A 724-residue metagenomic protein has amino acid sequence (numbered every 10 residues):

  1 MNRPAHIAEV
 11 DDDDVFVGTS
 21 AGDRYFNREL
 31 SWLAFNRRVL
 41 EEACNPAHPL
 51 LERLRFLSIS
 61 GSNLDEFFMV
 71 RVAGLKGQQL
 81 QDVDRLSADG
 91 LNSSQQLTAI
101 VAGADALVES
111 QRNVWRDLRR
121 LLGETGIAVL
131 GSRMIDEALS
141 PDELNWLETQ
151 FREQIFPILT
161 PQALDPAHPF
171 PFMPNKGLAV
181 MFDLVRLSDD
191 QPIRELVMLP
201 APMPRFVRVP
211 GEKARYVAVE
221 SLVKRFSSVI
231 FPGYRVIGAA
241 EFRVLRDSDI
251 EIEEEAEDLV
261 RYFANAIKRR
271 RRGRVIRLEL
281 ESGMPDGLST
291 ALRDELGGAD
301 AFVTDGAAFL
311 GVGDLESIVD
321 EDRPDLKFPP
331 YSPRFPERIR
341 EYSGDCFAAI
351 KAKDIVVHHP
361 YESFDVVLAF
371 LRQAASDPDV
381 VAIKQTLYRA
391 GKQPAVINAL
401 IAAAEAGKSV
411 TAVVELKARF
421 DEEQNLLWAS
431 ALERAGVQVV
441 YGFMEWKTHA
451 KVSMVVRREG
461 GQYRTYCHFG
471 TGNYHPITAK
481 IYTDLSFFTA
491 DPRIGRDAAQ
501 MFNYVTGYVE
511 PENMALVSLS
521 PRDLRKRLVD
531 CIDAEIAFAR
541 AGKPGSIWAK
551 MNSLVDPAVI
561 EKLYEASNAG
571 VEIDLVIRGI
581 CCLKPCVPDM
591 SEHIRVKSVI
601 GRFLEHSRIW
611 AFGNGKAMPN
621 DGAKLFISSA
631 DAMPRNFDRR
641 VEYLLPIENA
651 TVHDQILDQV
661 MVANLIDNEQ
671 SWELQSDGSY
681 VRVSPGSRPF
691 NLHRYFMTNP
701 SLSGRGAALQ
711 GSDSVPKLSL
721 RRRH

Functional and structural regions predicted by a protein language model:
M1-I547, E565-A569, C581-H724: N-terminal localization/anchoring segments of enzymes in phospholipid and broader phosphate metabolism
N552: Cofactor-pocket helix-loop regions in the catalytic cores of large enzyme subunits
P557-I560, Y564: Glycine/threonine-rich ATP-lid/beta-loop region of ATP-binding domains
E572-V576: Hydrophobic alpha/beta core scaffold segments
